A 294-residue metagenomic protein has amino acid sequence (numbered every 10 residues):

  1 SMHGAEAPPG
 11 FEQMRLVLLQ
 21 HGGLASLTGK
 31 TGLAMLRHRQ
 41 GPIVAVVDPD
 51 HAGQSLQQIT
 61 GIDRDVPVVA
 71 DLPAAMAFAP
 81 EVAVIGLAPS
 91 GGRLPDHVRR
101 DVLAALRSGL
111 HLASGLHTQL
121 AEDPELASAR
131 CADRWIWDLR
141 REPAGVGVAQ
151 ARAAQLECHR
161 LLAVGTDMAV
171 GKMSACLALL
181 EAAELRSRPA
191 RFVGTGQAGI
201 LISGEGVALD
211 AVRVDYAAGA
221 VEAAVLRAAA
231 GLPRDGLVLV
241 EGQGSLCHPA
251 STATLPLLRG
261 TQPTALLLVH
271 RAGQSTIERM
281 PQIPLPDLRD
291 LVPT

Functional and structural regions predicted by a protein language model:
H3-Q54: N-terminal Rossmann-like dinucleotide-binding module
P42-D50, A113-L116, L267-H270: Short internal beta-strands
V44, P49-P67, G199-A211: N-terminal beta-loop-helix "entrance" segment that forms/cooperates in small-molecule cofactor or anionic ligand
I59-M76, P89, R93-V98: Glycine-rich, highly charged phosphate/nucleotide-binding loops
G91, D101-R160: Extreme N-terminal, non-catalytic leader segments that precede Walker-type/kinase nucleotide-binding cores
T118-E125, W137-L139, P143, A151 (+2 more regions): Conserved catalytic-core segment of NTP-binding enzymes
V146-F192: Walker A (P-loop) phosphate-binding motif
L180-A218: N-terminal phosphate/diphosphate-binding loop that engages ATP/GTP or pyrophosphate donors across diverse enzyme folds
